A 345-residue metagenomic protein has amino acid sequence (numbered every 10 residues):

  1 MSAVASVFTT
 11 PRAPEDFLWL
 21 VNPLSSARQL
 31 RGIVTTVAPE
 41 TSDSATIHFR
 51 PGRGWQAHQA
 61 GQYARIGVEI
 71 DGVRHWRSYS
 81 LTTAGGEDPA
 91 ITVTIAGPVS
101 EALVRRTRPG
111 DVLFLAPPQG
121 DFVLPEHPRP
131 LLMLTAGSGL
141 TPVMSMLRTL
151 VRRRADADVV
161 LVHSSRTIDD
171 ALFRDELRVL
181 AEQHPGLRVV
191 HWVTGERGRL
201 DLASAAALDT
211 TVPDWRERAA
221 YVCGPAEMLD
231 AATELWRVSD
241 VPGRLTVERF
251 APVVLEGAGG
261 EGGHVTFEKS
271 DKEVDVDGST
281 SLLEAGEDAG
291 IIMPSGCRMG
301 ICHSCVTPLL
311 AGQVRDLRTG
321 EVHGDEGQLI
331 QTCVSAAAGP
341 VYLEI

Functional and structural regions predicted by a protein language model:
S2-A5, R12-P14, R315-I345: Cysteine-cluster motifs in flexible loop/terminal segments that predominantly coordinate metals
D16-Q119, R129-P130, A157, S165-I168 (+2 more regions): Ferredoxin-reductase
A60-G61, E256-G263, I301-H303: A short, compositionally biased
P98-K269, D275: FNR/FR-type flavoprotein reductase catalytic core
P142, I291-D316, E326-G339: Local cysteine-cluster metal-coordination motifs and their immediate loop/turn environment, predominantly Fe-S cluster
R152-V159, G312-E321: Phosphate-handling active-site elements
G260-C297: C-terminal accessory/binding modules appended to enzymatic or scaffolding proteins
